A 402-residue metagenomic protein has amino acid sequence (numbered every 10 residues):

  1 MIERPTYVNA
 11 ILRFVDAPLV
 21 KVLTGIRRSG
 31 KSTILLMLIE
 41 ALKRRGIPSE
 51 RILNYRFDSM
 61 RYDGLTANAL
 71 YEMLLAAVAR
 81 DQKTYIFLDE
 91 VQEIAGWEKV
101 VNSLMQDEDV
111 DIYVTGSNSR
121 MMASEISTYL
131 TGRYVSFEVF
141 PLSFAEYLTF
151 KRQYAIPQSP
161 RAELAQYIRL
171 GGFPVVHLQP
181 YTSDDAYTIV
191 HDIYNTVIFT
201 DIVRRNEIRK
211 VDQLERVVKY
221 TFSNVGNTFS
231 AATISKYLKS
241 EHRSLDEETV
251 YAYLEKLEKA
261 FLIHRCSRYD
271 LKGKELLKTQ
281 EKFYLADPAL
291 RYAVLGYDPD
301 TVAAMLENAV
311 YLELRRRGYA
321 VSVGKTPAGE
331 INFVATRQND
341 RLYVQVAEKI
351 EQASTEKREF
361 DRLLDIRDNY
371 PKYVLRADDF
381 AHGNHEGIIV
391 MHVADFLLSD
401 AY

Functional and structural regions predicted by a protein language model:
I2-D16: Pre-Walker A adenine-sensing motif
L23: Hydrophobic anchor at the beta1->P-loop junction of P-loop NTPases
K31: Conserved lysine of the Walker
I34, L38: Hydrophobic positions on the alpha1 helix immediately C-terminal to the Walker A/P-loop
L53-Q82: Short glycine-rich substrate-engagement loop in P-loop NTPases that contacts/grips substrate
S119, A123-T228: Interdomain motor-coupling "hinge/lid" segment immediately C-terminal to the ATP-binding subdomain of NTP-driven enzymes
T182-R341: Accessory nucleic acid-recognition modules appended to NTPase machines
G324, E348-A394: Catalytic cores of nucleic-acid endonucleases
